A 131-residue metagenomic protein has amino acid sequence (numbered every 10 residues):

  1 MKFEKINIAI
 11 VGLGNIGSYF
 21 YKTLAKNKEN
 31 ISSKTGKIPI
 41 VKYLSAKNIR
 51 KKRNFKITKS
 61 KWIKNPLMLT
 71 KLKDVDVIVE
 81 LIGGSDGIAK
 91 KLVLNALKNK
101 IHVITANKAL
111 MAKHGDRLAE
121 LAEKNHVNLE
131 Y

Functional and structural regions predicted by a protein language model:
M1-N99: N-terminal glycine-/serine-/threonine-rich beta1-alpha1-beta2 phosphate-ribose binding loop of Rossmann-like
G12, A106-N107: A secondary-structure boundary/capping signal
G84-K98, K108-Y131: Rossmann-fold NAD(P)-binding glycine/threonine-rich loop
H102-I104: A short hydrophobic/small-residue beta-strand
